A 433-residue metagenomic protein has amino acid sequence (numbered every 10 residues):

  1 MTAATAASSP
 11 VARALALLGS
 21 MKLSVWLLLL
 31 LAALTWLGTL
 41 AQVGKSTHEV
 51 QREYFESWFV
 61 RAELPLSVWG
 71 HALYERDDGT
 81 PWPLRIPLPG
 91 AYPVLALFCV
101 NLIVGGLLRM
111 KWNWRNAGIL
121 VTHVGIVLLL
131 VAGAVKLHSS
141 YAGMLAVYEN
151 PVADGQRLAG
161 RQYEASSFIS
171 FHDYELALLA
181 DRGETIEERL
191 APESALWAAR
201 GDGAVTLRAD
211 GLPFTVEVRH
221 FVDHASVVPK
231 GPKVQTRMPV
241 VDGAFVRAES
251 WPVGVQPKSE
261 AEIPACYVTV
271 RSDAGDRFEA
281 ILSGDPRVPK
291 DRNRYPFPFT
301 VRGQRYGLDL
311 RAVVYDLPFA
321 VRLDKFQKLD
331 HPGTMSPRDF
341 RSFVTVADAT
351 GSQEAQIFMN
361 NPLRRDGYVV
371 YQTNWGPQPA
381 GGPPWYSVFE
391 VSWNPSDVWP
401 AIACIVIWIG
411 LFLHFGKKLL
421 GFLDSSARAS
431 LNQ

Functional and structural regions predicted by a protein language model:
T2-A6, S426-Q433: Short, charged juxtamembrane terminal tails flanking transmembrane helices
A4-G19, T80, L107: Cytosolic juxtamembrane amphipathic/interface segments immediately preceding and feeding into a transmembrane helix
A7-A14, A62, L66, G416-L419: Short helical patches
P10-R13, A41-K45, L107-N116: Juxtamembrane membrane-water interface segments of multi-pass membrane proteins, especially cytoplasmic-side
A14-L18, K22-V25, G118-V131, D316 (+1 more regions): Amphipathic alpha-helical packing elements
K22, W26-L29, P87-I186, V218 (+2 more regions): Internal alpha-helical transmembrane segments
L27-G106, W399, V406: Membrane-embedded alpha-helical segments of integral membrane proteins
G143-N394: Soluble non-transmembrane domains of integral membrane proteins
